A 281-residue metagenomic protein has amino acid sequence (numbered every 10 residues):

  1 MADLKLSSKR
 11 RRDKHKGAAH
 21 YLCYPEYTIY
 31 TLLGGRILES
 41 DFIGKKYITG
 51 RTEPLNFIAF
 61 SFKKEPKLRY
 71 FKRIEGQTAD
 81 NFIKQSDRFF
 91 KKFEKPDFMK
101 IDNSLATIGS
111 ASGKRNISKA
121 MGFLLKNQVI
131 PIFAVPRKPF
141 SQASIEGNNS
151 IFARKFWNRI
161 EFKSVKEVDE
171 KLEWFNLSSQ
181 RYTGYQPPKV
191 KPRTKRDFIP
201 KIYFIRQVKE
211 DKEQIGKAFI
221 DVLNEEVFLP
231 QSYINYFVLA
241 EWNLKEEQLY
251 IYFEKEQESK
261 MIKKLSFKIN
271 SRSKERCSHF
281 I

Functional and structural regions predicted by a protein language model:
M1-I37, K45: Basic, flexible linker segments flanking DNA-binding modules in nucleic acid-interacting mobile-element proteins
A2, L6, V129, A153 (+2 more regions): Non-catalytic alpha-helical coupling and interface elements of nucleotide-dependent molecular machines and regulators
R10-H15, K166, P188-V190: Short coil/turn segments at secondary-structure boundaries
G17, F123-K126, S178: Alpha-helical scaffold elements within enzyme catalytic domains, especially in hydrolases
L38, K163-P187: Electropositive, surface-exposed helix/loop patches at the edges of structured domains that serve as adaptable
E39, K45-F57, K63-K166, S266-I269 (+2 more regions): RNase H-like DDE/DDD metal-dependent nuclease/strand-transfer catalytic core used by mobile genetic elements
D41, S61-F62, N243, F253: Acidic/polar residues at beta-strand termini and the immediately following turn/coil
N176-I281: C-terminal, beta-rich DNA-binding module of retroviral/retroelements integrases
